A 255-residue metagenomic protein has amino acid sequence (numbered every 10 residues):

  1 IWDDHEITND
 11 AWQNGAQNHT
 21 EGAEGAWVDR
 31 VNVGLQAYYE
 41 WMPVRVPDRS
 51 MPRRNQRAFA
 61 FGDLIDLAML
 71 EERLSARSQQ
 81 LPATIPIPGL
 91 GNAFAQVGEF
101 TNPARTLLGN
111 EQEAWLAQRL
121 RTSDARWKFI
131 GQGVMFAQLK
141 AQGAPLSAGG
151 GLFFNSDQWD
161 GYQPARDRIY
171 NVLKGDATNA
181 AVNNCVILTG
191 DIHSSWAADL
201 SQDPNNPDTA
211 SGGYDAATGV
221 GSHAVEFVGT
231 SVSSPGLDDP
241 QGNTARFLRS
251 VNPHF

Functional and structural regions predicted by a protein language model:
I1-F255: Long, structured stretches of catalytic cores involved in phosphate-ester chemistry, encompassing
